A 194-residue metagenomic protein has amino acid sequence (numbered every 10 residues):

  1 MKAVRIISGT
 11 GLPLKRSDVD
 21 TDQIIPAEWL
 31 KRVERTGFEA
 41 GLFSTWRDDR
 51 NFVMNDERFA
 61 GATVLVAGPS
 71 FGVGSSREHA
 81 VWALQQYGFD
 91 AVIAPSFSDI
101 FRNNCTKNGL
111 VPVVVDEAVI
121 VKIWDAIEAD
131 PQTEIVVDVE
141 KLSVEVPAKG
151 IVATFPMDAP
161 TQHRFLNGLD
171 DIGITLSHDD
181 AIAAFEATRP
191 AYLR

Functional and structural regions predicted by a protein language model:
M1-R194: Cytosolic catalytic domains that perform sulfur/thiol-centered chemistry
